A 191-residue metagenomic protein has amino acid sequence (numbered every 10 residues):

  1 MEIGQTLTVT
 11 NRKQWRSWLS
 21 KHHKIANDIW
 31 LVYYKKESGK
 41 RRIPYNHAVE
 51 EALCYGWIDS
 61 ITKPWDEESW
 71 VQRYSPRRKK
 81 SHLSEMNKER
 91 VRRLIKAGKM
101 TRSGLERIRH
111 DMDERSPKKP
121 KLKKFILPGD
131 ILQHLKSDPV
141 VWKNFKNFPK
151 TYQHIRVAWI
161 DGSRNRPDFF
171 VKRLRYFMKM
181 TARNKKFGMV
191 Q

Functional and structural regions predicted by a protein language model:
M1-Q191: Charge-dense, helix-prone N-terminal extensions
